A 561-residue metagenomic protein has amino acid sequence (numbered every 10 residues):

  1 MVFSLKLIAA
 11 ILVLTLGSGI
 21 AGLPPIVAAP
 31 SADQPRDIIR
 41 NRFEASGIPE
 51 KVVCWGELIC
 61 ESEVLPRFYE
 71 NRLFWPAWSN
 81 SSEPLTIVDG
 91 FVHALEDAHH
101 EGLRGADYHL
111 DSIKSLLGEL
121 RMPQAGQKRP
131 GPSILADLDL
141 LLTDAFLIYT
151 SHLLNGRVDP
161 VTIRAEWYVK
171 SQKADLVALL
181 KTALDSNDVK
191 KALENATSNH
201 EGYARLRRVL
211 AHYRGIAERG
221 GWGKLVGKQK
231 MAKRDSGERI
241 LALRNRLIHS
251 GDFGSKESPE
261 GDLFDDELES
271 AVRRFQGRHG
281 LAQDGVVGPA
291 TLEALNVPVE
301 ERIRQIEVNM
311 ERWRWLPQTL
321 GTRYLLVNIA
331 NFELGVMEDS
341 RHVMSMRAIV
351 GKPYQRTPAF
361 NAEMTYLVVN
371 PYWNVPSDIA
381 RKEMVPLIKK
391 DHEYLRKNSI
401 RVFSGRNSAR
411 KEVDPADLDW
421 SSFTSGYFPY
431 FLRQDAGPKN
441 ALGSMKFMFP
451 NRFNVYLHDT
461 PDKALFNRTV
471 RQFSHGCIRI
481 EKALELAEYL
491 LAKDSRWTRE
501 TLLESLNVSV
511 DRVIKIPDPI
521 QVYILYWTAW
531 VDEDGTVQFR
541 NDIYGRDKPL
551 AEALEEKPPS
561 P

Functional and structural regions predicted by a protein language model:
M1-S4: N-terminal secretory signal peptides that target proteins for export/translocation
K6-G19: Bacterial N-terminal signal peptides
L7-A9, R129, R234, A330: Generic hydrophobic-segment detector
T15, P25-I26: Cleavable N-terminal signal peptides
I26-E70, L140, D144-L147, W167-A174 (+1 more regions): Well-ordered beta-sheet/strand-loop patches within structured domains
A29-Q172: Cationic-aromatic interfacial patches
